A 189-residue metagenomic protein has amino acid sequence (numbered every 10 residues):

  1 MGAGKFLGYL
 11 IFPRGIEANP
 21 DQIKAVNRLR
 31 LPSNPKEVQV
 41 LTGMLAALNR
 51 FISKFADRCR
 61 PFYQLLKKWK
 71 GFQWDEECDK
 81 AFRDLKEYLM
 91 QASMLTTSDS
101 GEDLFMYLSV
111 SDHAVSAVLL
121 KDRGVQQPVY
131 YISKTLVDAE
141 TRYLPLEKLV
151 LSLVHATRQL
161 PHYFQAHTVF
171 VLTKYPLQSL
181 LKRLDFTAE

Functional and structural regions predicted by a protein language model:
M1-D103, Y175-L177: C-terminal reverse transcriptase regions that engage the nucleic-acid substrate
P13-A18, K121-Y131: Flexible glycine/proline-rich, aromatic-decorated loop/lid segments
L45-L48, L146-A166: Metal-dependent nuclease catalytic cores in nucleic-acid-processing enzymes, especially RNase H-like/related
E102-V110: Two-metal-ion RNase H-like nuclease active-site motif
F105, T168-T173: Short glycine-rich phosphate-binding loop at a beta-alpha junction
V110-K121: Acidic, metal-ligating active-site segments
L120-Q127, Q159-H167: Secondary-structure transition/capping motifs at alpha-helix termini and the adjoining loop/turn into the next element
G124-L151, H155, K174-D185: A short, polar/acidic, helix/strand-boundary loop motif
